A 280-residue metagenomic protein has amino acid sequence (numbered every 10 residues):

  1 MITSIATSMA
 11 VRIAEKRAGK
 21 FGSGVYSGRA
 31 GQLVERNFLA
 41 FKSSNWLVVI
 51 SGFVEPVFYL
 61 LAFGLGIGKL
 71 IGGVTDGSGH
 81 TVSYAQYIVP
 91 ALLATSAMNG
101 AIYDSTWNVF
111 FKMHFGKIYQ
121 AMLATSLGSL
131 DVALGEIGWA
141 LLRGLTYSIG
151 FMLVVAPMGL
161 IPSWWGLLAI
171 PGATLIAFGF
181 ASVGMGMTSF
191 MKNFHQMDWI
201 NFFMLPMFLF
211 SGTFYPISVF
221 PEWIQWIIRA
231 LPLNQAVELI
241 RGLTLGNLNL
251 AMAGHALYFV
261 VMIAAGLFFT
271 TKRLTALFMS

Functional and structural regions predicted by a protein language model:
M1-L167, P171-S280: Hydrophobic transmembrane alpha-helices and immediately adjacent juxtamembrane helices of multi-pass inner-membrane
